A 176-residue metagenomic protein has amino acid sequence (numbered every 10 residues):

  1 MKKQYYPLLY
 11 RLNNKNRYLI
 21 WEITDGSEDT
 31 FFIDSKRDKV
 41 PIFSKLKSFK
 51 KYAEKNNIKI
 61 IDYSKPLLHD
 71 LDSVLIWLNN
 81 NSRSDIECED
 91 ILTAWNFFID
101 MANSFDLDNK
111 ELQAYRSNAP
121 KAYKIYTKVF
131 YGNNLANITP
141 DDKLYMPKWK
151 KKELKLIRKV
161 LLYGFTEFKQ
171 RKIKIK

Functional and structural regions predicted by a protein language model:
M1-Y63: Short N-terminal edge-element motif at the start of the domain
F32-I33, L67, D85: Alpha-helical interaction segments
R37, E54-N57, I76-R83, D141-W149: Charged, low-complexity surface segments at secondary-structure and domain boundaries
S44, D70-A102: Short, surface-exposed polybasic-aromatic patches that bind anionic ligands, especially phosphate groups
K51-K55, S73-I76, N80, N96 (+2 more regions): Polar/charged alpha-helical tracts
N56-L78, F168-K176: Short amphipathic alpha-helical linker/capping segments at the junctions of internal repeats and modular domains
E89-K176: A eukaryote-biased signal for long
